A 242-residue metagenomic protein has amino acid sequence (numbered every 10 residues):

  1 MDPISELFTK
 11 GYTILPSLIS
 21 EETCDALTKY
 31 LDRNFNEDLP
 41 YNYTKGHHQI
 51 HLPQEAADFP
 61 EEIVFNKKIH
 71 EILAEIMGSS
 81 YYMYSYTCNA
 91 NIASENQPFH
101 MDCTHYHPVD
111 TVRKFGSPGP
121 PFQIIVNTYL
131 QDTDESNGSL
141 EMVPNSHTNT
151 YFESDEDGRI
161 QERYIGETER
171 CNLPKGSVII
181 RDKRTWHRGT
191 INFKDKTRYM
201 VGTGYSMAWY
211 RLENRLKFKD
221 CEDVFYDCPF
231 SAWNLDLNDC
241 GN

Functional and structural regions predicted by a protein language model:
M1-T9, L15-S117: Non-heme Fe(II)-dependent double-stranded beta-helix
I14, I179-I180, G202: Hydrophobic beta-strand signal
S20-E21, C88-A93, T104, T133-E135 (+3 more regions): Short, solvent-exposed loop/turn segments at secondary-structure junctions
T44-H47, M142-D155, F193-G204: C-terminal/domain-terminus segments
Y86-C88, V126-T128, V201-Y205: A structural signal for short, well-ordered beta-strand segments
E95-N172, R211-L216: Catalytic core of non-heme Fe(II) oxygenases with the double-stranded beta-helix
L173-H187: Conserved metal-binding segment of the jelly-roll/cupin
T185-N242: Non-heme Fe(II)/2-oxoglutarate
